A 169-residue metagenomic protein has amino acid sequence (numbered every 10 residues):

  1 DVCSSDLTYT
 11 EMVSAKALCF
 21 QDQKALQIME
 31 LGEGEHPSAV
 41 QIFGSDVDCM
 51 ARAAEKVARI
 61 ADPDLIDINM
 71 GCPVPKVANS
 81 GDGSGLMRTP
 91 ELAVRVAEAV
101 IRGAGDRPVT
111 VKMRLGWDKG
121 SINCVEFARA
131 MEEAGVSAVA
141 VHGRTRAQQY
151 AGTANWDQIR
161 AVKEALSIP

Functional and structural regions predicted by a protein language model:
V2-S4: Short, small-residue-biased leader/transition segments that mark boundaries at the very start of proteins
D6-L18: A short beta-strand-loop structural module common to alpha/beta enzyme folds
S14, V40, L115-G116: Short "lid" loop at the C-terminus of a central beta-strand within the Rossmann-like core of SAM-dependent
C19-F20, Q149: Short, charged, surface-exposed secondary-structure boundary motifs
Q21-I28, K56: Glycine-rich loop at the start of a catalytic domain that most often binds anionic cofactors/ligands
A25-G44: Short, structured active-site "lid" loops
A51-D82, L86-P169: Alpha/beta enzyme core
